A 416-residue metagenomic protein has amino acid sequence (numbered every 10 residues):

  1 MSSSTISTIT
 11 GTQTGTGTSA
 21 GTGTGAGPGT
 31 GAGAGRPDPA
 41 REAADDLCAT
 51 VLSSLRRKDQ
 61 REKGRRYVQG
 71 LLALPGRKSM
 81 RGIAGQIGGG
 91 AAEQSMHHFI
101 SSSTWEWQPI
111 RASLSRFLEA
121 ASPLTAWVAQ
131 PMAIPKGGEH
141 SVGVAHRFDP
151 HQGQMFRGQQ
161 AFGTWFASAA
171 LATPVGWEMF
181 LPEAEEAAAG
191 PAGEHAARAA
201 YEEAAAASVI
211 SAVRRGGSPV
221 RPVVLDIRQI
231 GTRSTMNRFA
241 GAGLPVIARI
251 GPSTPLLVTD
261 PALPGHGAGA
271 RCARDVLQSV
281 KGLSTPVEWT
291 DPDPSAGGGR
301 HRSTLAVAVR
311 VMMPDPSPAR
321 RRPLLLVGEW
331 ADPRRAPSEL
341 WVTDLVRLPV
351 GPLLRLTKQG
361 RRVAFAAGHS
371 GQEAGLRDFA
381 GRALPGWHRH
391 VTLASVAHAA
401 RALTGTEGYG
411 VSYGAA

Functional and structural regions predicted by a protein language model:
S2-T8, G33-H98: Gly/serine-rich nucleotide phosphate-binding loop at the start of the catalytic core of nucleotide/ADP-ribose-handling
S3-I6, G27-D46, V51-Q60, L181 (+3 more regions): A short, flexible helix-boundary coil/loop motif
I83, T125-P135, T164, R221-Q229 (+4 more regions): Short, conserved catalytic/metal-binding motifs centered on acidic residues
T104-E183: Active-site-proximal, Lys/Arg-enriched surface segment that forms a nucleic-acid-binding/basic interface patch
Q152-V220, A336-S338: Electropositive, glycine- and tryptophan-enriched low-complexity nucleic-acid-binding patches
A172-T173, W177, E185, I247-G251 (+1 more regions): An anionic, glycine-rich sequence signature occurring as long contiguous blocks
A192-D260: Domain-level cores of phosphate- or acyl-group-handling catalytic modules
R347-G381: Short amphipathic alpha-helical "interface-anchor" segments enriched in bulky aromatics
